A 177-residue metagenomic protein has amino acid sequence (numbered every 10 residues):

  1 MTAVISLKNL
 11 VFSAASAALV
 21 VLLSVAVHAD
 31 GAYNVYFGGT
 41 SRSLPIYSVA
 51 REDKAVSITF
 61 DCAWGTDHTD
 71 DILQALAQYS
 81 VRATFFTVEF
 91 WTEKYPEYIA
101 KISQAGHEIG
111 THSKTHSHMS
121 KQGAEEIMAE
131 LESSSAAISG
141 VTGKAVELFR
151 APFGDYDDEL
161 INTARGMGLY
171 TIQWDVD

Functional and structural regions predicted by a protein language model:
M1-L10: N-terminal Lys/Arg-rich, disordered targeting/topogenic segments
V11-H28: Hydrophobic membrane-insertion alpha-helices, especially the h-region of bacterial N-terminal signal peptides
Y33-M119, E126-E130, S135-G140, V146: Active-site beta->alpha N-cap acidic-glycine motif
S57-T59, T84, R150, Y170 (+1 more regions): Soluble periplasmic/extracytoplasmic beta-strand elements of cell-envelope proteins
D155, I161-D177: His/Asp/Glu-enriched short active-site or ligand-binding loop at hydrolase and phosphoryl-transfer sites
